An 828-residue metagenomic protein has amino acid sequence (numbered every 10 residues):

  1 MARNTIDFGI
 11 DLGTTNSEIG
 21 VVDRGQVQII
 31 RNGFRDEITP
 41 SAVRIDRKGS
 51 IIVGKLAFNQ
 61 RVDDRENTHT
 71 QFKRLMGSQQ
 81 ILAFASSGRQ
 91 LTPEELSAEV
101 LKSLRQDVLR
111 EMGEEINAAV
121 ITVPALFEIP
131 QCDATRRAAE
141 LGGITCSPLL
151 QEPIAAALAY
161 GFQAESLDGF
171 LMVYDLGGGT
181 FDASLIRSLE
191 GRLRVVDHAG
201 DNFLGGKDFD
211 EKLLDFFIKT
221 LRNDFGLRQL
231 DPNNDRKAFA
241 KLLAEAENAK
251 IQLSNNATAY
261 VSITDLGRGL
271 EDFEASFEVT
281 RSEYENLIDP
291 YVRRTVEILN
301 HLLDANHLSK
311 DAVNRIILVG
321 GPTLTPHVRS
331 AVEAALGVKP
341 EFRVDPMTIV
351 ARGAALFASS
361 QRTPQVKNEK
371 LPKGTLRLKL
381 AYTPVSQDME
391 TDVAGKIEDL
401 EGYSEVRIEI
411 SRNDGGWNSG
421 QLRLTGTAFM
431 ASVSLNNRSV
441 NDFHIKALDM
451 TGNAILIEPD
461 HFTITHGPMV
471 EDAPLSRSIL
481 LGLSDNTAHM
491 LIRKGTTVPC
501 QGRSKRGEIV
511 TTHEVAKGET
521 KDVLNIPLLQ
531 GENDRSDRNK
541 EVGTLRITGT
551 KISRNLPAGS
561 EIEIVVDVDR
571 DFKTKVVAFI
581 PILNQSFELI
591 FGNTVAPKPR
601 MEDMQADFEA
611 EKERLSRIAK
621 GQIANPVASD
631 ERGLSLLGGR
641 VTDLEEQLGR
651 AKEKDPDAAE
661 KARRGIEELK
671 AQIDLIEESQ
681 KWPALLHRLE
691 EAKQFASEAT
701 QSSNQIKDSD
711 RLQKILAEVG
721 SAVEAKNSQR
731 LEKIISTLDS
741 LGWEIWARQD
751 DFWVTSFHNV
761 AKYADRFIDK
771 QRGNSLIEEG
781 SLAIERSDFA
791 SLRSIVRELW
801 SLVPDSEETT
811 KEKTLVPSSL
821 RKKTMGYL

Functional and structural regions predicted by a protein language model:
M1-L75, L82, S87-Q90, E99 (+1 more regions): Oxyanion-binding/catalytic loops of NTP- or PPi-dependent enzymes
L101-R105: Generic structural signal for well-ordered alpha-helices, preferentially at hydrophobic/aromatic core positions
